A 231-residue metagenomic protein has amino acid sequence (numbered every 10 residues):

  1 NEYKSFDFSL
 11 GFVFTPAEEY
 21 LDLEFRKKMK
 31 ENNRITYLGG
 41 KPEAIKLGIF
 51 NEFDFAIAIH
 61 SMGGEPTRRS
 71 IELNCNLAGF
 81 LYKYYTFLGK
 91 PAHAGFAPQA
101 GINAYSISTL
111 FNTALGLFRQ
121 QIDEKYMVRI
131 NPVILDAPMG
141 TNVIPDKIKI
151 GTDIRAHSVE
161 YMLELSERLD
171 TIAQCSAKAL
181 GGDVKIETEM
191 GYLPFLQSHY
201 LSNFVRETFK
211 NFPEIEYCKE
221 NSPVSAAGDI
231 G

Functional and structural regions predicted by a protein language model:
N1: Di-metal (Zn2+ and/or Mg2+/Mn2+) metal-binding site signature of metallo-dependent hydrolases with the MBL/beta-CASP
F6-R129, P138-N142, A227-I230: Histidine/acidic-residue-rich, glycine-tolerant segments that coordinate divalent metal ions
S106-G231: Metal-dependent amide/peptide-bond hydrolase catalytic core, centered on the "pita-bread" metallohydrolase fold
